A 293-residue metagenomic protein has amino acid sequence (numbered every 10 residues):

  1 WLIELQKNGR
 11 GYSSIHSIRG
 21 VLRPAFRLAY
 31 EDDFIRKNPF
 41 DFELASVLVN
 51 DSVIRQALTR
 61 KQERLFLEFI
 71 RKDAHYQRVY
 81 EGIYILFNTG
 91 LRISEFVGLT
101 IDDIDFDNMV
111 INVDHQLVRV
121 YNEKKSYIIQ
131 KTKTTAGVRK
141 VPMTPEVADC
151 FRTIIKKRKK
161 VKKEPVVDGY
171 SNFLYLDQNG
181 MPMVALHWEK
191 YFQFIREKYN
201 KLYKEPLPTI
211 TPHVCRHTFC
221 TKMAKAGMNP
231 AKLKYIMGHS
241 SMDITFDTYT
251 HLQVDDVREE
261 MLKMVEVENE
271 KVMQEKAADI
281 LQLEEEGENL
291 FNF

Functional and structural regions predicted by a protein language model:
W1-Y30, F42-E43, N172-L174, E189 (+1 more regions): Short, Lys/Arg-enriched alpha-helical recognition elements, typified by the DNA-recognition helix
Q6, Y30, L86-F87, A224: Alpha-helix C-terminal capping/helix-coil junction sites
N8-Y12, E68-Q77, V141, K157-F173 (+2 more regions): Short, basic (Lys/Arg/His-rich) helix/loop patches that form interaction surfaces in the mid-to-C-terminal regions
Y12, A57, E95-G98, M183-W188 (+2 more regions): Gram-positive cell-envelope targeting signals
H16-G20, E31, I35-L99, D107 (+3 more regions): Basic, Lys/Arg- and aromatic-enriched nucleic-acid-binding interface segment
Y30-P39, F106, H115, R119-N122 (+2 more regions): Proline-centered turn/helix-capping motifs that create local helix->coil transitions or kinks
V49, A57, L117, M237-K263: Catalytic-site neighborhood detector that most strongly recognizes the C-terminal catalytic loop/helix of tyrosine
N108, R119-Y121, S126-V138, P142-V147 (+1 more regions): C-terminal secondary-structure termini that scaffold catalytic or DNA-interacting sites
